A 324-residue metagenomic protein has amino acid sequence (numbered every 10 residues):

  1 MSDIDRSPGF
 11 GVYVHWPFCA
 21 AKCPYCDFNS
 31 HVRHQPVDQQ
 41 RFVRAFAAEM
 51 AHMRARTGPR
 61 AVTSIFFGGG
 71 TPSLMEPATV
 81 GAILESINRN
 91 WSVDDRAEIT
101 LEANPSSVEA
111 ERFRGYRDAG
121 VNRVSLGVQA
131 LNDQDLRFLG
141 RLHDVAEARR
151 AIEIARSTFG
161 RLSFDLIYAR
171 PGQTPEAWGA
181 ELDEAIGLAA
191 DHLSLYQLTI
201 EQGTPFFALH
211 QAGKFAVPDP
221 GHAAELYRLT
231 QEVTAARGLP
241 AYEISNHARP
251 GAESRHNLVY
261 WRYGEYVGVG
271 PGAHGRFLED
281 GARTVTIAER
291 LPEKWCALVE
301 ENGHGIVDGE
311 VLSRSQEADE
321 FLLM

Functional and structural regions predicted by a protein language model:
S2-G11, N29-R56, R60-M324: C-terminal scaffold of the Radical SAM
V12-W16: Short active-site neighborhood of thiol/selenol oxidoreductases, capturing the structured segment around
P17-S30: Local cysteine-cluster metal-coordination motifs and their immediate loop/turn environment, predominantly Fe-S cluster
